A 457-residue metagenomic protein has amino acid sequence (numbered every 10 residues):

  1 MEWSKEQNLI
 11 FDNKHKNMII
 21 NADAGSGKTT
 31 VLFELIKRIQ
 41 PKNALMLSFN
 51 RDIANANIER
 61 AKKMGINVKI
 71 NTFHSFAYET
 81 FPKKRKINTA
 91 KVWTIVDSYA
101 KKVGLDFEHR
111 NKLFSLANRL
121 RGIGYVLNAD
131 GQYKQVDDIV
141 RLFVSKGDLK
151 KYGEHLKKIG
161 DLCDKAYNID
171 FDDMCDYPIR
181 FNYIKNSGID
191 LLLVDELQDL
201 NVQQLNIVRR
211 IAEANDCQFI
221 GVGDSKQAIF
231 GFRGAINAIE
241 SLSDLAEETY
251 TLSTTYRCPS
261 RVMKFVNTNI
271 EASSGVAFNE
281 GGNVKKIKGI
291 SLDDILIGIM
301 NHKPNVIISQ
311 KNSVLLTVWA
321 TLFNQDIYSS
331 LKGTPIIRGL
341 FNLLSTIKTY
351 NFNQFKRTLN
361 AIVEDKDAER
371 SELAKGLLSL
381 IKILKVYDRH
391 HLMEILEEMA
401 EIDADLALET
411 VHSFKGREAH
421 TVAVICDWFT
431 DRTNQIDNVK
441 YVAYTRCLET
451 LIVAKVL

Functional and structural regions predicted by a protein language model:
M1-D12, K16-I19, V31, N43 (+4 more regions): Accessory N-terminal region flanking or inserted into the helicase ATPase core in nucleic-acid motor proteins
M1-R85: P-loop NTPase Walker
N21-S26, F49-D52, Q198-I290, D294 (+6 more regions): Conserved helicase motor core of SF1/SF2 NTP-dependent helicases
P41, I66-V68, A214-F219, C447-L451: A short helix->loop->beta-strand "cap" motif at the edges of active sites that frequently abuts
S48-R119, D326, S330-G339: Conserved P-loop NTPase-based nucleic-acid remodeling module centered on helicase motor cores
I70-T72, D170-M174, P178, A404-H412: Conserved two-lobed SF2 helicase motor
S75, D244, I299-N305, S309-E397: ATPase/helicase motor core of nucleic-acid motors
T346-K455: Conserved helicase C-terminal RecA-like lobe
